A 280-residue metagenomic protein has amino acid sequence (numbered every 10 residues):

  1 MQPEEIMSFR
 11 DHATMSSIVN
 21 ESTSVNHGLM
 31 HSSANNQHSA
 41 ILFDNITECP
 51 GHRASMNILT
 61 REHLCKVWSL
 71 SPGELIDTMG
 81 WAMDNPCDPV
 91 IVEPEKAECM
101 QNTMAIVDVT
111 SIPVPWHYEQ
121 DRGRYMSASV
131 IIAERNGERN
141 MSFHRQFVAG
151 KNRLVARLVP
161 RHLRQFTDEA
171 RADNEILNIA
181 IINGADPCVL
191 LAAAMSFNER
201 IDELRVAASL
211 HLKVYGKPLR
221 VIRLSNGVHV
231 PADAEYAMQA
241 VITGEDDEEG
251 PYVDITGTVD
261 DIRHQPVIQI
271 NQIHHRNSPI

Functional and structural regions predicted by a protein language model:
M1-Y252, G257-V267, N271-I280: Extended, highly charged
